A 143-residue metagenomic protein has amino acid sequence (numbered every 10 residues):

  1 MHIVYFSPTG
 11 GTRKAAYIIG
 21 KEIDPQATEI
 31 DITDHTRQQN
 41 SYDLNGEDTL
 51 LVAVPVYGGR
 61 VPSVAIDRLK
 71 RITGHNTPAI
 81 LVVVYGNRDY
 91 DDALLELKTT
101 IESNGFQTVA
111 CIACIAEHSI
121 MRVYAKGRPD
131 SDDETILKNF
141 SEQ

Functional and structural regions predicted by a protein language model:
M1-I3, T9-H35, N40-Q143: FMN-binding flavodoxin-like domain, especially the glycine-rich phosphate-binding loop
